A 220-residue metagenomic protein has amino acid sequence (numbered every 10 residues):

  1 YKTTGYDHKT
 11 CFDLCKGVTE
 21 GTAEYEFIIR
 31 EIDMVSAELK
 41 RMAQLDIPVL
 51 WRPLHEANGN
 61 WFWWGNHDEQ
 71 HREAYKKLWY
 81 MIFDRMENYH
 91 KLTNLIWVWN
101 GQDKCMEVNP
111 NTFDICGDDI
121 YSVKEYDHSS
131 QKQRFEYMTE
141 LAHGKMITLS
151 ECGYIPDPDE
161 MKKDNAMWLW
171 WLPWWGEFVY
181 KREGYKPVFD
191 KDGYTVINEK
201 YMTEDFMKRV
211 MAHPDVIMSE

Functional and structural regions predicted by a protein language model:
Y1-M81, L92: Substrate-binding cleft of extracellular glycoside hydrolase catalytic domains
Y6, L39-D46, M106-N111, E140 (+1 more regions): Acidic (Asp/Glu)-rich catalytic clusters
M34-A37, W99-E107, S129-Y137, G153-M161: Alpha-helical scaffolding within the catalytic cores of extracellular/periplasmic polymer-degrading hydrolases
Q44-L50, H90-I96, N111-D114, A142-I147 (+1 more regions): Loop/turn elements at helix/coil->beta-strand transitions in domains of secreted/extracellular proteins
R52-L54, W79-C105, G144-I155: Aromatic-lined carbohydrate-recognition surfaces of secreted/lumenal glycan-active proteins
D103-Y126, P173-W174: Aromatic- and acid-rich polysaccharide-binding/catalytic face of secreted or lumenal carbohydrate-active enzymes
D118-K145: Substrate-binding surface in catalytic domains of secreted glycosidases
K145-E220: Substrate-binding cleft of secreted/luminal carbohydrate-active enzymes
